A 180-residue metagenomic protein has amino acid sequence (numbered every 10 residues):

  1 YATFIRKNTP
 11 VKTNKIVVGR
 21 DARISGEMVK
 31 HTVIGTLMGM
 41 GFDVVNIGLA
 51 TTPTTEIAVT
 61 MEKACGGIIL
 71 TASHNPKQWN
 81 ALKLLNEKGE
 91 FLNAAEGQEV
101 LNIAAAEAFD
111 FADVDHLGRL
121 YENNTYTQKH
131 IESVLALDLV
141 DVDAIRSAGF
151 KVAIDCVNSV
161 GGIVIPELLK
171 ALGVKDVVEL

Functional and structural regions predicted by a protein language model:
Y1-G35, G39-M40, H116-V152: An N-terminal, well-structured beta->alpha segment
R6-K88: Ferredoxin-reductase
N80-L180: Gly/Ser/Thr-enriched, mixed-charge loops and adjacent short helices that form phosphate/oxyanion-binding elements
